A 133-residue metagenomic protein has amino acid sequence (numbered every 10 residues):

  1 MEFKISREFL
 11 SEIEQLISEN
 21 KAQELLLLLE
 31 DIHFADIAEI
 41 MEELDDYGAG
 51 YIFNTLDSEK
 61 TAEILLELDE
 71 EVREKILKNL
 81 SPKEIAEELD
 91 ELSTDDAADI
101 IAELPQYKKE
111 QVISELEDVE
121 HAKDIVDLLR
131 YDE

Functional and structural regions predicted by a protein language model:
M1-E133: Hydrophobic packing positions in regular secondary-structure scaffolds
